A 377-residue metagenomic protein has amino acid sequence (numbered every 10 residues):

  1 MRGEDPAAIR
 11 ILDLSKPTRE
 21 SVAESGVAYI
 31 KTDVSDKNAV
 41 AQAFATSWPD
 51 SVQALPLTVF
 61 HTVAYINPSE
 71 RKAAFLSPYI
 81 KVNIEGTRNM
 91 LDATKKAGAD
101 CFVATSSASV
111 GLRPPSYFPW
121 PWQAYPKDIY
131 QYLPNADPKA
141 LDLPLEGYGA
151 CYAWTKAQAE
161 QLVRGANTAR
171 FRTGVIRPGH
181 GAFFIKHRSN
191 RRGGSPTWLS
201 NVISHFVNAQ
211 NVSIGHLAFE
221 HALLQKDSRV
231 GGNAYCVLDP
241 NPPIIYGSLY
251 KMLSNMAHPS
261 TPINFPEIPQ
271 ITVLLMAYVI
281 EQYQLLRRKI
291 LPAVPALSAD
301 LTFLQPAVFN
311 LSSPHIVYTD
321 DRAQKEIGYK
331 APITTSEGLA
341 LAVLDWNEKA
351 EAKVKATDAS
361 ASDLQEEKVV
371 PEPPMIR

Functional and structural regions predicted by a protein language model:
M1-A7: Canonical Rossmann dinucleotide-binding motif of NAD(H)/NADP(H)-dependent dehydrogenases/reductases, specifically
T18-E24, T32-E85, N89, A93: NAD(P)H-binding glycine-rich loop region in Rossmannoid oxidoreductase-like domains and their noncatalytic homologs
E85, N89-C151, G174: Conserved Rossmann-fold NAD(P)-dependent oxidoreductase catalytic core, especially the SDR/UDP-sugar
N167-N211, L217-A218, A222, Y250-L253: NAD(P)-dependent short-chain dehydrogenase/reductase
A209, L285-A293, L297-G328: Conserved C-terminal active-site "lid" loop/helix of NAD(P)H-dependent oxidoreductases that clamps the redox cofactor
V212, H216, V237, A323 (+1 more regions): Non-catalytic, hydrophobic alpha-helical segments
F219-T302, V354-R377: Mid/C-terminal beta-alpha module of Rossmann-like enzyme folds, strongest in SDR-family dehydrogenases/epimerases
V317-E326, K330-R377: Amphipathic terminal alpha-helices
